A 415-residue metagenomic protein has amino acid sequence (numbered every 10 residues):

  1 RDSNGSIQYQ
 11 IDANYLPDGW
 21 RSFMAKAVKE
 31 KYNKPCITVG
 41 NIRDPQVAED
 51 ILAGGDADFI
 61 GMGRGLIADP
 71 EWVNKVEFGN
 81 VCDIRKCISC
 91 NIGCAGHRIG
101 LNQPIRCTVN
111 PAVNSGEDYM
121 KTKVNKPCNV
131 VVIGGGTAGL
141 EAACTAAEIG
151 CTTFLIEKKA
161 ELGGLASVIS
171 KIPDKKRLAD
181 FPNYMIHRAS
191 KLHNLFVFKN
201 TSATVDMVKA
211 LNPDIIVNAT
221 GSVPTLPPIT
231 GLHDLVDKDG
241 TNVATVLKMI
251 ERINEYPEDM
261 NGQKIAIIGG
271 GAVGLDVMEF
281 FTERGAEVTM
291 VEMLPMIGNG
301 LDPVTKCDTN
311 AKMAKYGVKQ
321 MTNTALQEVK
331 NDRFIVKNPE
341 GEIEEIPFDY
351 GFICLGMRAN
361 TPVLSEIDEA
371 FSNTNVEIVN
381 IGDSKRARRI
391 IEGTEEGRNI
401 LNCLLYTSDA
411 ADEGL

Functional and structural regions predicted by a protein language model:
R1-I133, T137, E141-T153, E161 (+3 more regions): Flavin-dependent oxidoreductase catalytic cores
N110-K123, R188-K191, V197, T225-R284 (+1 more regions): Glycine-rich dinucleotide-binding loop and its adjacent helix/turn
K126-N129, N200, N261-K264, N323: Phosphate-coordination loops involved in phosphoryl transfer and adenosine-cofactor binding
L155-S190, M278-T324, K385: Rossmann-like dinucleotide-binding cores of NAD(P)H-dependent redox enzymes
K199-V208, T322-D332: A conserved short coil-to-beta-strand element within the FAD-binding core of flavoproteins
I215, A219-L226, F348-Y350, C354-N360: Glycine-/small-residue-rich beta->alpha transition segments that form the dinucleotide
I381-L405: A conserved FAD-binding loop/helix module that cradles the flavin
Y406-A411: Conserved small/polar residues in nucleotide/adenosyl-binding loops
